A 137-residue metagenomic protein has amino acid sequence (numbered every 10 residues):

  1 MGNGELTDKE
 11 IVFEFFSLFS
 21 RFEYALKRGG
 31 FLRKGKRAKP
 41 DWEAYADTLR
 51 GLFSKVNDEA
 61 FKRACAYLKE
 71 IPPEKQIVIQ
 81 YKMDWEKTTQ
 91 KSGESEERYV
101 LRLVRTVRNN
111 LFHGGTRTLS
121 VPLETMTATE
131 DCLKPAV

Functional and structural regions predicted by a protein language model:
M1-L103, T116-L119: Amphipathic alpha-helical interface elements
S95-T106, N110-V137: Charge-enriched, short contiguous segments at helix-coil
